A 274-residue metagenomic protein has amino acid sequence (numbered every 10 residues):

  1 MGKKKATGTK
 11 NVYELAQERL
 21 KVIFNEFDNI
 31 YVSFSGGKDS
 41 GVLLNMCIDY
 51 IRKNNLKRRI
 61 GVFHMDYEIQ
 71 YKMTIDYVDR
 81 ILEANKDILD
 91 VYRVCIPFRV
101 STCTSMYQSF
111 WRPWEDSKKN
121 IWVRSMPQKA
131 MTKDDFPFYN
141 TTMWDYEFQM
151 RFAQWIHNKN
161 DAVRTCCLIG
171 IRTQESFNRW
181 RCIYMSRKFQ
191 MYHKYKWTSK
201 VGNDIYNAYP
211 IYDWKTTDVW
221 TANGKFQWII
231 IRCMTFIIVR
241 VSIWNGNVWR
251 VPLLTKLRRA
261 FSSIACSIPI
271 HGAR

Functional and structural regions predicted by a protein language model:
M1-S33, K38-R274: Nucleotide-activated chemistry modules centered on ATP-dependent adenylation/adenylyltransferase
